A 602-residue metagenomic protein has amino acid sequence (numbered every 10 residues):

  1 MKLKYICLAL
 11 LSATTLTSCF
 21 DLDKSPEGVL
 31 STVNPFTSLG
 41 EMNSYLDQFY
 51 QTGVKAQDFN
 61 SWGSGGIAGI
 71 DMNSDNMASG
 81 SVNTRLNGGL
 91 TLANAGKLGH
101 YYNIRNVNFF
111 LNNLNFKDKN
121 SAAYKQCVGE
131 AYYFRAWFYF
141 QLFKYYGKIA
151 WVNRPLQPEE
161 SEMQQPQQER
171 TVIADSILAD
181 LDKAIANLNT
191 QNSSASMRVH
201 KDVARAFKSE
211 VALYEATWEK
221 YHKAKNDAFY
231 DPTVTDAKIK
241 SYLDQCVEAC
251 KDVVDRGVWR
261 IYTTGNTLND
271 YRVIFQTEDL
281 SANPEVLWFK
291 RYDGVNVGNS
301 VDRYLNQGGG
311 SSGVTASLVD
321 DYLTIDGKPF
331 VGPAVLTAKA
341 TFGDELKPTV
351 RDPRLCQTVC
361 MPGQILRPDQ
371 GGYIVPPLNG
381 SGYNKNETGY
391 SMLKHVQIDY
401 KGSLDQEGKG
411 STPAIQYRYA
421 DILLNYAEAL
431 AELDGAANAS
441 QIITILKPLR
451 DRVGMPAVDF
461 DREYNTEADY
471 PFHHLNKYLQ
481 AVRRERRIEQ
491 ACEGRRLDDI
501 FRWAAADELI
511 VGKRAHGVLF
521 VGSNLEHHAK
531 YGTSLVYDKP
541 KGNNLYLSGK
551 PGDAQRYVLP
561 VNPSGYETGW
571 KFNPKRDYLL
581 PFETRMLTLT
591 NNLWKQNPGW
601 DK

Functional and structural regions predicted by a protein language model:
M1-G28: Bacterial Sec-dependent N-terminal signal peptides
C19, H100-N103, S176, T267-T324 (+6 more regions): Long, intrinsically disordered, low-complexity segments
C19-S64, L90-T91, F330, A338-F342 (+3 more regions): Membrane-proximal, proline-rich intrinsically disordered regions
T37-A56, M77-Y146, E160-S196, D344-T349 (+5 more regions): Conserved, well-structured interaction surfaces
F59-D75, V152-R154, S161, N189-A206 (+5 more regions): Short, surface-exposed recognition loops and adjoining beta-strand edges that mediate ligand/DNA contacts, enriched
F143-Y145, A150, N192, Y214-K223 (+1 more regions): Short coil/turn linking the two alpha-helices of tandem helical-hairpin repeats
E285, T341-Y419, G599-K602: Flexible, polar/acidic helix-loop-strand segments at domain edges
